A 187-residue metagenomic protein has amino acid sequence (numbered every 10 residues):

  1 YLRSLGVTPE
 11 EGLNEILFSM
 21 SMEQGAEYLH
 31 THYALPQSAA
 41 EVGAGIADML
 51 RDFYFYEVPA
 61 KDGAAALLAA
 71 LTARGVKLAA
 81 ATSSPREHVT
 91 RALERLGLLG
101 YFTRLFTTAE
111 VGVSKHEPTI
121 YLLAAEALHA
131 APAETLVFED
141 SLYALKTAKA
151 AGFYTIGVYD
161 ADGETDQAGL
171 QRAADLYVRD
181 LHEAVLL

Functional and structural regions predicted by a protein language model:
Y1-R74: N-terminal helical cap/lid subdomain that shapes the substrate entry/recognition surface in HAD-like hydrolases
T8, K77, Y154: Residue-level detector of anion-binding/catalytic polar loops
G12-M20, Q37, E41, F55-D62 (+7 more regions): Residues at secondary-structure transition points
A69-T72, P85-L187: Asp-based, Mg2+/Mn2+-dependent phosphohydrolase catalytic module
L78-A79, Y101: Short secondary-structure boundary segments
A79-A80, G157: Hydrophobic beta-strand core positions in alpha/beta domains
